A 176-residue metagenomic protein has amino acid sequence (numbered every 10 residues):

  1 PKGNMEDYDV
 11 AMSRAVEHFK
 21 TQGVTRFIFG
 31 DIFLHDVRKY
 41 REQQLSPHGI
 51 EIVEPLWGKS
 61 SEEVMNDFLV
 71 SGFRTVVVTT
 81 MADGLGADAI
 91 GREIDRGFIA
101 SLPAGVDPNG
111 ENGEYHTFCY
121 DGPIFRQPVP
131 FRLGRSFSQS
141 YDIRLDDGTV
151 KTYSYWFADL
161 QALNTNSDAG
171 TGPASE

Functional and structural regions predicted by a protein language model:
P1-E176: Nucleotide-activated chemistry modules centered on ATP-dependent adenylation/adenylyltransferase
